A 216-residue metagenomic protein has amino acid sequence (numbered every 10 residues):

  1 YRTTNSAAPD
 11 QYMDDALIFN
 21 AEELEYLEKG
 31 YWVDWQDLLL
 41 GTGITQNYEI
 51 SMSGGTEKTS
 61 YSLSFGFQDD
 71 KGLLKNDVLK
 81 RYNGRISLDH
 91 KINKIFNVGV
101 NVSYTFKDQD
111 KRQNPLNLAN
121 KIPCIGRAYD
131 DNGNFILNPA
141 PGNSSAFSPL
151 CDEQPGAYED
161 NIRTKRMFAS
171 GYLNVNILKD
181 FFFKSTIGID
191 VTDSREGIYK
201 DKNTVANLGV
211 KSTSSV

Functional and structural regions predicted by a protein language model:
Y1-Y31, G72-D77, N83-F168, K184-V216: Surface-exposed loop/interface segments of Gram-negative outer-membrane beta-barrel transport/assembly proteins
Y31, I44-I50: Solvent-exposed "coupling" segments
L38-G43, M52-T56: Outer-membrane beta-barrel initiation region
T45, T56-E57, N93, N176-L178: Outer-membrane beta-barrel channels and translocator barrels
I50-G54, G84-H90, G171-V175: Residues on the lipid-exposed face of transmembrane beta-strands in outer-membrane beta-barrel proteins
Q68-D70: Ligand-site clamp/hinge motif
